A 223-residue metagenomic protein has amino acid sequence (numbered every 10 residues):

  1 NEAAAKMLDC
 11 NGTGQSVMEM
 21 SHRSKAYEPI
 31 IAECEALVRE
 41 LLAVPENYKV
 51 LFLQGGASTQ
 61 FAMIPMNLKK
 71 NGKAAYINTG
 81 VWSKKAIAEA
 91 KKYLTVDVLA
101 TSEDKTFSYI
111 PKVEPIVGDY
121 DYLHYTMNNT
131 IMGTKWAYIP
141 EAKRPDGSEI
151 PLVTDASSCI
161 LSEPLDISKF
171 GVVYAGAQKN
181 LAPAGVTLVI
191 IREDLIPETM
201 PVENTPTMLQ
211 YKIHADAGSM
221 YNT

Functional and structural regions predicted by a protein language model:
N1-K6: N-terminal amphipathic/basic leader segments beginning at the initiator methionine
G12-Q60, N67, V81, E89: Conserved N-terminal alpha-helix of the aminotransferase class I/II PLP-enzyme fold
S58-L123: PLP-dependent aminotransferase-like
A75, Y122-T126, V153, Y174 (+1 more regions): Structural motif
A90, T101-I160: Active-site phosphate-binding strand-loop segment of PLP-dependent enzymes
S108-P111, G133-Y138, S162-S168, A184-T187 (+1 more regions): A short secondary-structure junction signal
I167-Q178: Conserved active-site segment immediately N-terminal to the catalytic lysine that forms the internal aldimine
A177-T223: Active-site C-terminal subdomain of aminotransferase-like
